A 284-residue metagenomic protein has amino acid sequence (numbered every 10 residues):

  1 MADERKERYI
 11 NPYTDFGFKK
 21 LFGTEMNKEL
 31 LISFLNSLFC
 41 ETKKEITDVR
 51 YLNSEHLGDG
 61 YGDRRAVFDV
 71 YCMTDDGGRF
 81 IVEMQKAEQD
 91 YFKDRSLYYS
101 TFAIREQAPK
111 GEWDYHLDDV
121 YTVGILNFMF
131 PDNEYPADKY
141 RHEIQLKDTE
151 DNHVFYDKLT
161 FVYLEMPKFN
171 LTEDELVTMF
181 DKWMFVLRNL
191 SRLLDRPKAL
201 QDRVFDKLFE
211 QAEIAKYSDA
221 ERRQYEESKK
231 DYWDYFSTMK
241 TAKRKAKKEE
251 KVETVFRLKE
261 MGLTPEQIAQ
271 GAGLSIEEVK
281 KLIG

Functional and structural regions predicted by a protein language model:
M1-V162, N170-T172: Accessory alpha/beta interaction modules
A2-E7, F80-Q85, D181-G284: Short, charged alpha-helical interaction segments and adjacent helix-coil junctions
E25, L38, P167, L187-L190 (+1 more regions): Generic structural signal for hydrophobic core residues of well-folded globular domains
A137-I144, V177-W183, E227-K229: Short intrinsically disordered coil segments
D148-F155, T178, K182-L187: Low-complexity, glycine/alanine/valine/leucine- and proline-rich hydrophobic stretches
